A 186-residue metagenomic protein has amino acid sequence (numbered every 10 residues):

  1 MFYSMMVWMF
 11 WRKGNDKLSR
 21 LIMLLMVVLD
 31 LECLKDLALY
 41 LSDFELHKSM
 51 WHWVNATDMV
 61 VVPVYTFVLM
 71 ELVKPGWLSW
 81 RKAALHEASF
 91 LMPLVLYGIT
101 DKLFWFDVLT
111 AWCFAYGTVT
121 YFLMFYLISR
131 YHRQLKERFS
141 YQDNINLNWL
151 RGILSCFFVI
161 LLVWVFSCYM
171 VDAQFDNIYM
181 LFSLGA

Functional and structural regions predicted by a protein language model:
M1-P93, D107: N-terminal low-complexity or simple alpha-helical regulatory segments that function as activation/interaction modules
R12-L34, H86-E87, L109-G185: Alpha-helical transmembrane segments of multi-pass integral membrane proteins
L34-E45, V95-W105, W164-Q174: Juxtamembrane "helix-exit" motif on the non-cytosolic side of transmembrane helices
L91-G98, T118-Y121: Phosphate/oxyanion-binding loops and surfaces in catalytic or ligand/nucleic-acid-binding neighborhoods
